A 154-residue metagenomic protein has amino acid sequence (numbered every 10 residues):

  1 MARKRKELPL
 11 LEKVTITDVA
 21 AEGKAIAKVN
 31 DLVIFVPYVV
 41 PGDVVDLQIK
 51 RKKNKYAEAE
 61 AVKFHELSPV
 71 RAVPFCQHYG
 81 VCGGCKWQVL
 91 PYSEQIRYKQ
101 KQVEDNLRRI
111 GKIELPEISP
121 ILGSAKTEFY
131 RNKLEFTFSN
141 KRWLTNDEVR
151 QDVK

Functional and structural regions predicted by a protein language model:
M1-K154: SAM-dependent transferase fold signal centered on methyltransferase-like domains, encompassing both Class I
